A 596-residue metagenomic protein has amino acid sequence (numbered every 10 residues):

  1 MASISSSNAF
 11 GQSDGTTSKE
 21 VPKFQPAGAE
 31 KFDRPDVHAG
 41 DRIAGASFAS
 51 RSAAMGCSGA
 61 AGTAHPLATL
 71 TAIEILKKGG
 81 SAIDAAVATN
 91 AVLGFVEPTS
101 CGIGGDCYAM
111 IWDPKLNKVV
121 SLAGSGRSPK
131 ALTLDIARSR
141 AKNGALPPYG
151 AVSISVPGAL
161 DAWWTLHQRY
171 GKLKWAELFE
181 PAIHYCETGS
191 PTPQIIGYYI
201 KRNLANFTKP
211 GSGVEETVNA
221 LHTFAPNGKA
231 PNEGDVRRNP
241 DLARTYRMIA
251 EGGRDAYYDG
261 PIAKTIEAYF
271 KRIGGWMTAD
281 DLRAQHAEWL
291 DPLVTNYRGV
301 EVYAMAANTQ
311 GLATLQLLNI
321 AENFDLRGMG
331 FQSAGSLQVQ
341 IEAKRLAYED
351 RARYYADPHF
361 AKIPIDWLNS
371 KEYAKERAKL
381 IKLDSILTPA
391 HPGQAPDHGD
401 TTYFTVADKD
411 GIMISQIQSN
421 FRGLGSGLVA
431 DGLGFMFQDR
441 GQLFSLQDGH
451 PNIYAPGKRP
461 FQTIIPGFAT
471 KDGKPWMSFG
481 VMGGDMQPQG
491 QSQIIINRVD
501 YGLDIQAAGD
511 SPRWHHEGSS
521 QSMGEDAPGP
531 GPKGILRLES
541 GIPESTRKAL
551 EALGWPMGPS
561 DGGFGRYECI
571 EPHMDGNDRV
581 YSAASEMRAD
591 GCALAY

Functional and structural regions predicted by a protein language model:
A9-G11: Boundary at the C-terminal end of the N-terminal hydrophobic targeting segment
D14-L70, E74, A82-G252, Y257-D259 (+4 more regions): Noncatalytic scaffold domains of N-terminal-nucleophile
H38-A39, N323-N420, G432-L433, R440 (+1 more regions): Internal maturation/activation junctions in enzymes
I83-N90, A176-E187, K264-E267, F331-R345 (+2 more regions): Short, well-structured alpha-helical segments that form the helix of a local strand-helix-strand
F95-S121, R138, W276-T278, I412-M477 (+3 more regions): Active-site rim segments in enzyme catalytic domains, especially the processed small/beta chain of N-terminal
C101, D106-D113, T402-V406, P466-F468 (+2 more regions): Short beta-strand scaffold segments in enzyme catalytic cores
W289, H398-T401, Q462-I464: Short, small/polar residue-rich loop motifs at catalytic or cofactor-binding pockets
D410, K458, Q491-S492, D500-G562: Extended C-terminal subregions enriched in glycine
